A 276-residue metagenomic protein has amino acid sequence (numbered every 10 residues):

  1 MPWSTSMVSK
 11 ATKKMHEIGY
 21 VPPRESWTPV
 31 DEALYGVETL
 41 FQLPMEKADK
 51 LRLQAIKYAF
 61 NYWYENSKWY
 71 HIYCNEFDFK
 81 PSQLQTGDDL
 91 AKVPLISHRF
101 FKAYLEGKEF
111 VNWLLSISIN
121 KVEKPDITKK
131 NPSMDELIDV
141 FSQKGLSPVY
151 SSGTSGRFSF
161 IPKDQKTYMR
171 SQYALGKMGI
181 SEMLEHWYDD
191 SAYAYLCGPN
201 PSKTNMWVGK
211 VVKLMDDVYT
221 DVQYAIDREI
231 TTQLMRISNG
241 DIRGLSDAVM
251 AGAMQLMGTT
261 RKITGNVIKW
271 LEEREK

Functional and structural regions predicted by a protein language model:
M1-Y150, R157-G209, D221-E275: Nucleotide 5′-phosphate-binding alpha/beta core
V208-D216: Conserved short alpha-helical elements in the N-terminal third of ANL/AMP-binding
